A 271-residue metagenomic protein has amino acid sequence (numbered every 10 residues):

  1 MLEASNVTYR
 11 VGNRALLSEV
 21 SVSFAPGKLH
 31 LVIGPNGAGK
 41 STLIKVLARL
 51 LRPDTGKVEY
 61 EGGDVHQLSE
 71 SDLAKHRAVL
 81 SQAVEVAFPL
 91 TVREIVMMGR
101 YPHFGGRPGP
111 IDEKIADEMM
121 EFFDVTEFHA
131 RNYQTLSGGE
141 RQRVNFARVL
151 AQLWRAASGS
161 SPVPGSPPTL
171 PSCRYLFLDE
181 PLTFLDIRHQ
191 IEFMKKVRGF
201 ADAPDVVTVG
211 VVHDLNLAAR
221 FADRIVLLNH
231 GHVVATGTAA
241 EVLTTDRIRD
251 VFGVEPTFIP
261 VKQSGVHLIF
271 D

Functional and structural regions predicted by a protein language model:
L2, L16-E19: Conserved structural motif at the start of ABC-family nucleotide-binding domains
I33-P35: The feature captures the beta-strand-to-loop junction immediately N-terminal to the Walker
A48: Helix-to-loop junction immediately C-terminal to a conserved catalytic motif
G56-D64: Conserved ABC transporter NBD signature motif
I111-F128, S160-T169: Conserved ABC ATPase "signature" region
N132-L136, E140: Conserved ABC ATPase signature
T245, R249-D271: ABC ATPase nucleotide-binding domains
